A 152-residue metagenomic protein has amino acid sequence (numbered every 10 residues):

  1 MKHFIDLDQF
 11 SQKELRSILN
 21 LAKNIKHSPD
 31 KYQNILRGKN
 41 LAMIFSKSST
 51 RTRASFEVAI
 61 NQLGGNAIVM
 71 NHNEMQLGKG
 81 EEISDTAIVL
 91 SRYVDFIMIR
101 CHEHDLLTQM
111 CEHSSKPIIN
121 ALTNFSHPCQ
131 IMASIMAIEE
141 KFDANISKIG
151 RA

Functional and structural regions predicted by a protein language model:
M1-A54, V58: Positively charged, low-complexity intrinsically disordered leader regions
L21-S28, L63, Y93, I138-A144: Change "in soluble alpha/beta enzymes" to "in soluble alpha/beta proteins
L36-E139: Phosphate/diphosphate ligand-binding glycine-rich loop within oxidoreductases
R37, D143-I149: Short helix-loop-beta connector
A152: Conserved small/polar residues in nucleotide/adenosyl-binding loops
